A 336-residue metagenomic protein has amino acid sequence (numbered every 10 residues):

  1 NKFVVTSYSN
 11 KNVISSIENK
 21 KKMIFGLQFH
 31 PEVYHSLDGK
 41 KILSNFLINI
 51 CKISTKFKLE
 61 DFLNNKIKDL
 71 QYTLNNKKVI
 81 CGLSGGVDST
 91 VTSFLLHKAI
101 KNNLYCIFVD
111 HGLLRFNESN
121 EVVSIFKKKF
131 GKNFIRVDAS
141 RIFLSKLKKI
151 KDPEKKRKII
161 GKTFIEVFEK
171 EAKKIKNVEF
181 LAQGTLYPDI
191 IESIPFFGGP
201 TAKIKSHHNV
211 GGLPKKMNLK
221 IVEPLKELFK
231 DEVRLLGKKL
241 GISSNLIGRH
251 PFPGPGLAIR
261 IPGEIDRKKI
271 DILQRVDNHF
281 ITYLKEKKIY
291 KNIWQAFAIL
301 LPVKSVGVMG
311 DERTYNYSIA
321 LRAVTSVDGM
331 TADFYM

Functional and structural regions predicted by a protein language model:
N1-F180, P188, I194-M336: RNA-binding accessory domains that recognize and position tRNA/RNA substrates
